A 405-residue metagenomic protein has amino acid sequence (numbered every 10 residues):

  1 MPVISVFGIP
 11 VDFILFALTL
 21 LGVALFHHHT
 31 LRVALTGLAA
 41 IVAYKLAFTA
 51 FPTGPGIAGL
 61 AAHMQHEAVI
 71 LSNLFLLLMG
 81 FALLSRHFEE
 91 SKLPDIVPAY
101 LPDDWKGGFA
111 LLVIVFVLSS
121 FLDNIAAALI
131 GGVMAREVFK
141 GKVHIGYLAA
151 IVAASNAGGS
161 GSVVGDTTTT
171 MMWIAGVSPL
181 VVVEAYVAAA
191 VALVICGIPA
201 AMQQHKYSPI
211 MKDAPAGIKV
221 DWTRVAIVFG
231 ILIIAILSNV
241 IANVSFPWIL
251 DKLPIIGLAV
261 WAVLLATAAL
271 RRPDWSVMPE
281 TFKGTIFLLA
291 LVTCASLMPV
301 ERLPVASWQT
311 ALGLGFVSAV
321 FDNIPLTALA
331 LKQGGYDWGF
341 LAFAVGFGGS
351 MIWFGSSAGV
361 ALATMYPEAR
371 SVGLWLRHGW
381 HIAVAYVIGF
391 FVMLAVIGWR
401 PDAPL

Functional and structural regions predicted by a protein language model:
P2-G8, L25-T30, G56-L74, S178-A188 (+6 more regions): Interfacial loop-to-helix junctions that mark the boundaries of transmembrane helices in multi-pass membrane
G8-F13, I70-L74, Y100-V113, F139-A149 (+3 more regions): Membrane-interfacial loop-to-helix junctions in multi-pass transporters
P10-L20, H27-P55, L71-L83, R224-I234 (+2 more regions): Hydrophobic mid-bilayer segments of alpha-helices in multi-pass membrane transport proteins, especially secondary
H27-T30, L84-K92, L118-I130, G158-D166 (+2 more regions): Short helix-coil transition sites and intra-membrane helix breaks within transmembrane domains of multi-pass
L31-A40, P98-A110, V143-A153, S276-L289 (+1 more regions): Cytoplasmic-side transmembrane-helix entry/capping segments in multi-pass membrane proteins
L84, E90-L93, G141-I145, A149 (+4 more regions): Juxtamembrane and boundary regions of transmembrane helices in multi-pass small-molecule transporters and channels
K106-S160, M171-A175, A328-F343, E368-S371 (+1 more regions): Hydrophobic transmembrane alpha-helices that form the pore/transport pathway of multi-pass ion and small-solute
I231-Y336: Transmembrane helical segments that form the transport core of multi-pass membrane transport proteins
